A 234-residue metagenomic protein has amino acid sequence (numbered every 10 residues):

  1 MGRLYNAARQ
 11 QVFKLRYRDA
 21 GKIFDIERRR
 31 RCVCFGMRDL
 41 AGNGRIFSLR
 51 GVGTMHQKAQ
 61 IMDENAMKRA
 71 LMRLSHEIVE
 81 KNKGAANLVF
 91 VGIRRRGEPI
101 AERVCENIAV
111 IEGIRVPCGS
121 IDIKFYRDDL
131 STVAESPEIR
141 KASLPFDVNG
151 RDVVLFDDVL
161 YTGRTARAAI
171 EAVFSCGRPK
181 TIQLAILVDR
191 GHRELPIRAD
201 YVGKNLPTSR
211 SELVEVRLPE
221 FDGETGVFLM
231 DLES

Functional and structural regions predicted by a protein language model:
G2, A7-A8, F24, T54: Intrinsic low-complexity/disordered segments
Y5, R30, G42-S234: PRPP-associated nucleotide enzymes
A8, V12-R16, E27: Hydrophobic, low-acid, alpha-helix-prone terminal segments
K22-D25, R45: Generic short N-terminal amphipathic or hydrophobic helices
C32-C34: Cysteine-centered motifs
